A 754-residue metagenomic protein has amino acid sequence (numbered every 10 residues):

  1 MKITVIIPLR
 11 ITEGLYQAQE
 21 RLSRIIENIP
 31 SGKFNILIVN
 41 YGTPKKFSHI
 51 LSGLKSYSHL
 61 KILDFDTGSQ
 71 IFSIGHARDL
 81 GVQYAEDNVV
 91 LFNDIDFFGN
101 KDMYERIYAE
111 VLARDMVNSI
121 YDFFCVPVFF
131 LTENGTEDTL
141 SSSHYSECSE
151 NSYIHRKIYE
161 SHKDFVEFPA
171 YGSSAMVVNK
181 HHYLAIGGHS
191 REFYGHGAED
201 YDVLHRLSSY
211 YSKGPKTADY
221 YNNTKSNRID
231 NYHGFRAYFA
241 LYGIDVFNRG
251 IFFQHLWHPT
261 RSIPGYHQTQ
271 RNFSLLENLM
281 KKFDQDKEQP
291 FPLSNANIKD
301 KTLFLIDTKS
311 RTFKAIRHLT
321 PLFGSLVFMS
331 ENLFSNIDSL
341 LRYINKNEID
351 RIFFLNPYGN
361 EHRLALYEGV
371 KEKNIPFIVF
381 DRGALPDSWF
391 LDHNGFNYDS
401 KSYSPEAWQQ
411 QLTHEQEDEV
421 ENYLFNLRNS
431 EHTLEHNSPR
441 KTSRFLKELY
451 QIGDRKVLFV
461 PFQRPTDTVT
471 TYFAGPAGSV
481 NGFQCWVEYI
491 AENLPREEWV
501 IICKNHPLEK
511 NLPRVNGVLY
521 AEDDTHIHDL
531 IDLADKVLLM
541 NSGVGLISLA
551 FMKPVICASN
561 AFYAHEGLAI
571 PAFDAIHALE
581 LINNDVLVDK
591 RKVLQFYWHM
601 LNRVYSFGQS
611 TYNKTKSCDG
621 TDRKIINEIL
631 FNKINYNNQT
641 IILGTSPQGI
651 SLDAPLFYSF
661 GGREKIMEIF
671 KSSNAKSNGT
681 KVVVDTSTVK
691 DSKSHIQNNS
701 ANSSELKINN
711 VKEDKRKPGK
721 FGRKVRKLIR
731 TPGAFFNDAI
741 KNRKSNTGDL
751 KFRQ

Functional and structural regions predicted by a protein language model:
T12-I29: Short, well-formed alpha-helical segments that are part of the catalytic scaffolds of diverse glycosyltransferases
Y16-A18, R440-P507: Conserved catalytic-core segment of nucleotide-activated headgroup transferases in glycan assembly
Q17-A18, G195-D300, V683-T686, A734-D749: C-terminal catalytic/acceptor-binding lobe
N40-L54, C485-A521: Catalytic donor nucleotide-activated moiety binding site of glycosyltransferases and closely related
G68-Y84: Glycine-rich, basic loop-to-helix element that forms the pyrophosphate-binding segment of sugar-nucleotide handling
V82, R106-R191: Conserved catalytic core of nucleotide-sugar-dependent glycosyltransferases
D87-N100: Short beta-strand-to-loop acidic/aromatic patch adjacent to the donor-nucleotide binding site
D399-E448, L568-V684, T688, R723 (+2 more regions): Leloir-type glycosyltransferase catalytic cores
